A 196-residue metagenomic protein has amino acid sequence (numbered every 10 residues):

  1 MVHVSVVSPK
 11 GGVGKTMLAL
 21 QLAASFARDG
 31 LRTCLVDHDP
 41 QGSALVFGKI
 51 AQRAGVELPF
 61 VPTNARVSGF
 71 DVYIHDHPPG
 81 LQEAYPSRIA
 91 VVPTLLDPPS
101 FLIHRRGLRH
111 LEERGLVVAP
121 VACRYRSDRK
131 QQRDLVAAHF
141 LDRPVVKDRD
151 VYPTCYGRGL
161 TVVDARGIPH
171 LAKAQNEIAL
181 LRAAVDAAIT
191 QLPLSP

Functional and structural regions predicted by a protein language model:
V2-V13, L20-Y85, Y156-D164: P-loop/Walker-type NTP enzyme "switch/lid" segment
L20, A24-R28, K49, R109 (+4 more regions): Short, well-ordered alpha-helices that flank and scaffold nucleotide-derived cofactor binding pockets
R32-T33, Y73, A90, V117-A119 (+1 more regions): Hydrophobic anchor at the start of a short beta-strand that flanks the dinucleotide cofactor-binding loop
A44, D76, A90-L95, P120-R124: Conserved beta-strand segments of the P-loop GTPase G domain that flank and frequently precede/overlap
S87-R106: Conserved Switch II/interswitch segment of TRAFAC-class P-loop GTPases
I103-C123: Conserved C-terminal guanine-recognition region of P-loop GTPase G domains, centered on the G4
R126, D134-V163: Beta-strand-loop-alpha "switch" segments that mediate conformational coupling across diverse proteins
T154-A179: Inter-lobe coupling/hinge region of RecA-like P-loop helicase motors
